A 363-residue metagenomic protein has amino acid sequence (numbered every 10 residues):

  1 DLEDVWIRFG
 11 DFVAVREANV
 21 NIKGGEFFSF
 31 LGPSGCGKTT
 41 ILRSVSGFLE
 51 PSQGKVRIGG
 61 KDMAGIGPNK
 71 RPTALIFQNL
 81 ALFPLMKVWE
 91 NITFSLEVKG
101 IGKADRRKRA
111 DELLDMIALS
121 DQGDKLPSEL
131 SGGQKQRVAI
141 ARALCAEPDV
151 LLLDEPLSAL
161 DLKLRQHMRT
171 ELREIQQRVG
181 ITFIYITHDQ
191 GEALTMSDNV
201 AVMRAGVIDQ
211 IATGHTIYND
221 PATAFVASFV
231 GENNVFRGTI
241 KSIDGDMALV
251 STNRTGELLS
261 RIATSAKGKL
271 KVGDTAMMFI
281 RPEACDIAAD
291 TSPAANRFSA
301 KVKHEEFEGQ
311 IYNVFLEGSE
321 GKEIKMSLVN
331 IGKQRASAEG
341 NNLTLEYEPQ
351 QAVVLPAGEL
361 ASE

Functional and structural regions predicted by a protein language model:
N21, R57, T344-E346: ABC ATPase nucleotide-binding domain
F27, P68-A74, Q78-S228: ABC ATPase nucleotide-binding domains
L31-P33: The feature captures the beta-strand-to-loop junction immediately N-terminal to the Walker
S46: Helix-to-loop junction immediately C-terminal to a conserved catalytic motif
S52-K55, D105, A205, R237: Conserved coupling/switch loops of ABC nucleotide-binding domains, chiefly the family-specific signature
G54-D62: Conserved ABC transporter NBD signature motif
N233, S242-E363: Non-catalytic connector elements of ABC transporters
